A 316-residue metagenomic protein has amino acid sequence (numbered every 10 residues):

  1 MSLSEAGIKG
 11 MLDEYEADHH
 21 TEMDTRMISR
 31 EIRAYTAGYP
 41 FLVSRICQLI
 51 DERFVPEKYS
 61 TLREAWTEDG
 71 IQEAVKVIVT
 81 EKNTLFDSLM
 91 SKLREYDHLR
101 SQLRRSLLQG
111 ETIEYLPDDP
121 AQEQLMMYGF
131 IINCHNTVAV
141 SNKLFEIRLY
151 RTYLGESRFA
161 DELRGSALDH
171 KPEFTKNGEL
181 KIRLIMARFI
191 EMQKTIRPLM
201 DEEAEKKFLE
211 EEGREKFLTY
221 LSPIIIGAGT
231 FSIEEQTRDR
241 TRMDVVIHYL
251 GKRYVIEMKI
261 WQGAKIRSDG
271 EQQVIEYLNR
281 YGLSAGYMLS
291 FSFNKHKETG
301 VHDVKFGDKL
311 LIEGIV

Functional and structural regions predicted by a protein language model:
S4-Y128, C134-H135, R164-D169: Winged-helix-like regulatory helical subdomains adjacent to P-loop NTPase cores
V75-V77, L89-E95, Q109-E114, L199-E212 (+2 more regions): Short, contiguous acidic/charged loop-to-helix segments that flank catalytic cores in large enzymes
N83, F145-G178: Short, amphipathic alpha-helical interaction segments positioned at domain boundaries
T137-N142: Minor-groove-contacting beta-hairpin "wing" of winged helix-turn-helix DNA-binding domains
R188-S232: Acidic-basic catalytic patches of nuclease active cores, encompassing PD-(D/E)XK and other metal-cofactor nuclease
I225-G251: Active-site metal-binding core of divalent-cation-utilizing nuclease and nuclease-like domains
V245-I247, G251-Q262, Y277: Conserved catalytic cores of phosphodiester-cleaving nucleases, focusing on short active-site segments
R267-E271, L278-G307: Nucleic-acid nuclease catalytic cores
